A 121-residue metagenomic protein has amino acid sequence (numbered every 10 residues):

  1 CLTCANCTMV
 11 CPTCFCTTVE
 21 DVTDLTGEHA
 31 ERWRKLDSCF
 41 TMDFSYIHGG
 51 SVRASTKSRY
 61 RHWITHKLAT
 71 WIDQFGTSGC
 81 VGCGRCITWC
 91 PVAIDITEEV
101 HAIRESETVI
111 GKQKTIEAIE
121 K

Functional and structural regions predicted by a protein language model:
C1-G27: Long, well-ordered mid-to-C-terminal structural blocks that present hydrophobic/aromatic surfaces
T17-K121: Ferredoxin-type iron-sulfur electron-transfer modules in oxidoreductases and energy-metabolism complexes
